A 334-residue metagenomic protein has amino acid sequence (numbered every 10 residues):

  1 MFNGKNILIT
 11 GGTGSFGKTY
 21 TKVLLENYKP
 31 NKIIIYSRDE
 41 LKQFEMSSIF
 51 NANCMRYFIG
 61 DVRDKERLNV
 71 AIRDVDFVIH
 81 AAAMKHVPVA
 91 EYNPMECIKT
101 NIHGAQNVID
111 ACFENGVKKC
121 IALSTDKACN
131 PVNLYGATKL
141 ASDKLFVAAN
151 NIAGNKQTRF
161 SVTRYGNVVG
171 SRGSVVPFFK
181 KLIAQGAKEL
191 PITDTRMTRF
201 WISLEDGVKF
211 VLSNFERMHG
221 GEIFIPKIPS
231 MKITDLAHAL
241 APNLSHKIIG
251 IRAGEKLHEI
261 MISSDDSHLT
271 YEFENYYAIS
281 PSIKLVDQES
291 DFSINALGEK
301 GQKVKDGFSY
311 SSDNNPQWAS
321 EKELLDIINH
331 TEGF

Functional and structural regions predicted by a protein language model:
M1-G4, E114, A148-F334: Strand-loop microenvironment adjacent to phosphate/nucleotide-handling motifs in alpha/beta enzyme folds
N6-E26: N-terminal Rossmann NAD(P)H-binding glycine-rich loop of SDR-like oxidoreductase domains
T10, I72-A81, A122: Rossmann-fold scaffold of SDR-type NAD(P)-dependent oxidoreductases
V23-K32, G116: Conserved S-adenosyl-L-methionine
K29-K42: Conserved glycine-rich Rossmann-like NAD(P)H-binding loop of the short-chain dehydrogenase/reductase
S37, F58-I59, K99, I248: Conserved residues in the N-terminal Rossmann fold of short-chain dehydrogenase/reductase
R56-F77: Conserved Rossmann-fold cofactor-binding substructure of NAD(P)-dependent oxidoreductases
H80, M84-L140, K144, A148: Conserved Rossmann-fold NAD(P)-dependent oxidoreductase catalytic core, especially the SDR/UDP-sugar
